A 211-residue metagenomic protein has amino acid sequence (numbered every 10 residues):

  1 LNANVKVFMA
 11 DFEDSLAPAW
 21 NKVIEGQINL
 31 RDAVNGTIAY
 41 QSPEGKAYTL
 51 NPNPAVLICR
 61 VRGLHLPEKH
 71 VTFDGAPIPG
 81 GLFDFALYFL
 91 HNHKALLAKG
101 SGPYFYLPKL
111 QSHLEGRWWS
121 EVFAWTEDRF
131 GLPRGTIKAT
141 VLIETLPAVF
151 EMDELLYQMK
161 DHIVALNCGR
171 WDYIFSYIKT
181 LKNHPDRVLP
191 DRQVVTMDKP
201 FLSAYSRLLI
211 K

Functional and structural regions predicted by a protein language model:
L1-K211: Conserved alpha/beta-domain cores
